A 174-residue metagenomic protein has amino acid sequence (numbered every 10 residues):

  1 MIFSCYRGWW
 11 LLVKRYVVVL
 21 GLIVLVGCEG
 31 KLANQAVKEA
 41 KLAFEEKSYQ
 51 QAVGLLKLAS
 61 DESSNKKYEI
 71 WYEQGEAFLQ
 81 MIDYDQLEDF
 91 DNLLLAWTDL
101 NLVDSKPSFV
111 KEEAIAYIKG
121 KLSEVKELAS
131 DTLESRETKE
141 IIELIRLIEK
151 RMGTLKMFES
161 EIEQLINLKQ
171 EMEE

Functional and structural regions predicted by a protein language model:
M1-V13: N-terminal secretory signal peptides that target proteins for export/translocation
K14-V19: Sec-dependent signal peptide recognition, specifically the positively charged N-region followed immediately by
V24-G27: C-terminal motif of bacterial Sec signal peptides marking the signal peptidase cleavage site
Q35-L58, D83-N92: Alpha-helical segment of the N-proximal tetratricopeptide repeat
Y49, L56, L93-L100, T138 (+1 more regions): Inward-facing hydrophobic residues that define packing positions of alpha-helical scaffold repeats
L56-Q80, N101-L122, G153-S160: Short, charge-rich amphipathic alpha-helical segments embedded in non-transmembrane helical bundles/solenoids
Q74-L95, A116-K139, L168-E174: Alpha-helical linker/edge segments of TPR/alpha-solenoid repeat scaffolds and analogous pre-/post-domain helices
S135-E174: Terminal, low-structured helical/coil segments at or just beyond the last alpha-helical repeat
